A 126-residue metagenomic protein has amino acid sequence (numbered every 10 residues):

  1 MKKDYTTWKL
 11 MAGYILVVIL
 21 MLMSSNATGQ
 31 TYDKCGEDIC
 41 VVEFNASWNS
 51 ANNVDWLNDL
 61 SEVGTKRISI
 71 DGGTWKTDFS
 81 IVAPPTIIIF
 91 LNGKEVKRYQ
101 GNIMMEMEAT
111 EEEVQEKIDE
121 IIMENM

Functional and structural regions predicted by a protein language model:
K2-I15: Bacterial N-terminal signal peptides that target proteins for export
A12-S24: Bacterial N-terminal signal peptides
S25-G29: Sec/Tat signal peptide C-region and signal peptidase I cleavage site
Q30-E62: Local sequence-structure signature of Cys/Sec-based thiol-disulfide redox active-site neighborhoods
S47-S50, T74, E95-V96, M104-M105: Solvent-exposed loop/turn segments at secondary-structure junctions within structured extracellular/periplasmic domains
S69-W75: N-terminal post-signal-peptidase region of extra-cytosolic proteins
F79-L91: Structural micro-motif
L91-M126: Non-catalytic, surface beta->alpha helical segment in thiol-disulfide oxidoreductase systems
